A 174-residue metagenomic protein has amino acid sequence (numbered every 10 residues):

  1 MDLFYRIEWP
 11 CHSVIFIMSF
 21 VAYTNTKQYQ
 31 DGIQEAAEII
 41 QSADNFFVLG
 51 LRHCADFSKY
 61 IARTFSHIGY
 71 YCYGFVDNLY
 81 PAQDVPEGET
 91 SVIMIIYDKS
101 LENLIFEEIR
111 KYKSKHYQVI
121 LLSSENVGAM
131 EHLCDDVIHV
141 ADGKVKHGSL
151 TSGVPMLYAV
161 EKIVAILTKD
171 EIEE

Functional and structural regions predicted by a protein language model:
M1-G32: HTH-adjacent hinge/linker in prokaryotic transcriptional regulators
C11-H12, A36-A37, Q83-D84: Short, flexible segments with low predicted structural confidence
I17, A43-D44: Interdomain hinge and pocket-entrance segments immediately C-terminal to HTH DNA-binding domains
D31-A43: Glycine-rich phosphate/diphosphate-binding loops that line cofactor/substrate pockets in enzymes
D44-Y158, K162-I172: Glycine-rich phosphate-binding loops that contact phosphosugars or nucleotide phosphates
